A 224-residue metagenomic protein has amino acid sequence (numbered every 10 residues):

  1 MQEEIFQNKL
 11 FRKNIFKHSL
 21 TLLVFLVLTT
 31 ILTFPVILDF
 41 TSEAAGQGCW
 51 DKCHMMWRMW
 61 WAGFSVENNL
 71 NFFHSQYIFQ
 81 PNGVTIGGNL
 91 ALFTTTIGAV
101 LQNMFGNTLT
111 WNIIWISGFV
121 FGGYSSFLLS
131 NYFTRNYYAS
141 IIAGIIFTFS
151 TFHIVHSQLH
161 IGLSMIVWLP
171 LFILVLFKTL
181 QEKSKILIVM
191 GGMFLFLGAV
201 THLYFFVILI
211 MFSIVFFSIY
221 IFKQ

Functional and structural regions predicted by a protein language model:
M1-V36: Start-transfer (signal-anchor) and selected internal transmembrane alpha helices of multi-pass inner/ER membrane
S19, F133-T134: Interfacial transmembrane-helix starts/ends
F25-L28, I114-Y132, Y138-F222: Membrane-embedded helix bundles of polyisoprenyl
L28-G122, T148-I166: Membrane-interface coil-to-helix junctions
T33, G106, F216-Q224: Short, well-ordered loop/turn and helix-capping segments at boundaries between secondary-structure elements and domains
D39, G46-C49, N136, S184 (+1 more regions): Intrinsic-disorder/low-complexity, polar/charged segments
G106, R135-N136: A helix-boundary/kink motif common to multi-pass secondary transporters, especially Major Facilitator Superfamily
